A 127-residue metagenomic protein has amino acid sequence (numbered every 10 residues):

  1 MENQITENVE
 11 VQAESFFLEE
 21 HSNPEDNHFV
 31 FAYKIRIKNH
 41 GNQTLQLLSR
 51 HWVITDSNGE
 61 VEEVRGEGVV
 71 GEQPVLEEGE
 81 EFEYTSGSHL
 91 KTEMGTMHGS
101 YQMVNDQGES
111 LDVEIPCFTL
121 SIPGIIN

Functional and structural regions predicted by a protein language model:
M1-N27: Low-complexity, acidic Ser/Thr/Pro/Gly-rich terminal tails and inter-domain linkers that flank the onset of structured
F17, Q43, G59, T96 (+2 more regions): Long, contiguous binding/interaction regions
N23, T44, K91-G95: Short glycine/serine/proline-enriched coil/turn segments at secondary-structure junctions
F29-Y33: Short, solvent-exposed loop/turn segments enriched in Ser/Thr/Gly
I37-G41: Asparagine-centered strand-capping/turn motif at beta-strand->loop junctions
T44-E62: Short acidic, flexible loop segments centered on an aromatic residue
E63-M94: Intrinsically disordered, low-complexity Pro/Gly/Ser/Thr-rich segments with frequent PxxP/GP/PP motifs and embedded
H89-N127: Terminal connector regions
